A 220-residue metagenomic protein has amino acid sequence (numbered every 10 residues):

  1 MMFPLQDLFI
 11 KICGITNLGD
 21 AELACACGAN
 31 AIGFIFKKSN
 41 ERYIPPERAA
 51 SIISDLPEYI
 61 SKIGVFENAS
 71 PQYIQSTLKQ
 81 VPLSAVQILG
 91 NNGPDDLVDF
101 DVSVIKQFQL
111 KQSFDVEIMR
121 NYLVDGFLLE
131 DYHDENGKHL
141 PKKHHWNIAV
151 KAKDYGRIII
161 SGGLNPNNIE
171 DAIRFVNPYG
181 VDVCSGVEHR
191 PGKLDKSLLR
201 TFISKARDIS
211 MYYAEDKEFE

Functional and structural regions predicted by a protein language model:
M1-E220: Conserved N-terminal beta1-alpha1 strand-loop-helix module at the mouth
